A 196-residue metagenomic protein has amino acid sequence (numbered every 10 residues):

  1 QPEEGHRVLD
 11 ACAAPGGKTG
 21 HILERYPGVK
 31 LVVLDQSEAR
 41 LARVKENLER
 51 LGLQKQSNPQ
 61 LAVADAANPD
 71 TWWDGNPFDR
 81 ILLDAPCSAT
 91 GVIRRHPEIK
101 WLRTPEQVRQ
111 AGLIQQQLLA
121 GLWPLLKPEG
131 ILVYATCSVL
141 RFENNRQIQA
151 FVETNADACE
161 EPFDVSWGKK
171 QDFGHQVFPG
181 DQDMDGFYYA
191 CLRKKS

Functional and structural regions predicted by a protein language model:
Q1-S196: S-adenosylmethionine
